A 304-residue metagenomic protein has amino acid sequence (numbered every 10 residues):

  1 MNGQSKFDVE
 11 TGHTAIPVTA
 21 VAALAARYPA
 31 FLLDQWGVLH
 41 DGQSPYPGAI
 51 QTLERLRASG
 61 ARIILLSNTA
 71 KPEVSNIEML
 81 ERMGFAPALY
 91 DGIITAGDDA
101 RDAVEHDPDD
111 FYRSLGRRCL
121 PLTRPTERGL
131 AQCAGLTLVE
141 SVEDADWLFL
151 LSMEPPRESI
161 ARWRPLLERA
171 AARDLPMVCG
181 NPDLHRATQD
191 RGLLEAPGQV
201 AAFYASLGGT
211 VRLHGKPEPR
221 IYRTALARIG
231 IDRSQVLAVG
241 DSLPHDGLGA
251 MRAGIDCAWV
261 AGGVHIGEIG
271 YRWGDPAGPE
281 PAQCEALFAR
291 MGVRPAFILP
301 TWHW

Functional and structural regions predicted by a protein language model:
N2-Q35, H40-P47, Q51-A58, L66-T69 (+2 more regions): Asp-based, Mg2+/Mn2+-dependent phosphohydrolase catalytic module
